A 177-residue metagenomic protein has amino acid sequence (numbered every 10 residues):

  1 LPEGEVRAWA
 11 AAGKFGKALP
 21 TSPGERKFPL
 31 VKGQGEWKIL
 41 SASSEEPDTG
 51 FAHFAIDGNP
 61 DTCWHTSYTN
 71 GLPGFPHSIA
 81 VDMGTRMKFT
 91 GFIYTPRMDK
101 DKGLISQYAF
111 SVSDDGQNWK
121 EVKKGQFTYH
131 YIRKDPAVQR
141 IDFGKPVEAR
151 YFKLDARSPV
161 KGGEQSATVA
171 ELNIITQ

Functional and structural regions predicted by a protein language model:
L1-T62, Y68, P76-S78: Short, compositionally stereotyped local motifs that mark structural "simplifiers"
A10, P29, Y108, K123-Q126: Substrate/cofactor-recognition hotspot
S22, I132-D135: Short coil-to-helix leader/linker segments, especially the first N-terminal amphipathic alpha-helix with its helix
A42-S44, G125-Q126, A170: Short intrinsically disordered coil segments
N59-K123, D135-Q177: Aromatic, loop-rich ligand-recognition surfaces of beta-strand-rich domains
F127-Y131: Surface-exposed loop and turn segments in beta-propeller and other repeat-based domains that flank or scaffold
